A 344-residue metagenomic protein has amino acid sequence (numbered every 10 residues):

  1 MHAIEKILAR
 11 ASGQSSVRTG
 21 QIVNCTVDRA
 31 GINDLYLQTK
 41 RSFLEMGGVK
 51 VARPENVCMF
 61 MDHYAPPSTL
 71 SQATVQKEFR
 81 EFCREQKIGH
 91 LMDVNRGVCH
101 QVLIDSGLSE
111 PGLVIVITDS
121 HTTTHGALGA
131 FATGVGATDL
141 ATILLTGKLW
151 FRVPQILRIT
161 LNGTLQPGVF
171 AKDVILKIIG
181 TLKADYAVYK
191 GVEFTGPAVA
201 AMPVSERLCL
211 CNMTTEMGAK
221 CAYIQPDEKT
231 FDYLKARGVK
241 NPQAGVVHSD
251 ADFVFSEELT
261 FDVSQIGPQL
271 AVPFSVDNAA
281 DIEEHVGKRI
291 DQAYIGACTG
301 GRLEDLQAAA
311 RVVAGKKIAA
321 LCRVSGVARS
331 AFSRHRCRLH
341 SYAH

Functional and structural regions predicted by a protein language model:
M1-H344: Fe-S-dependent hydro-lyases/dehydratases of central metabolism
